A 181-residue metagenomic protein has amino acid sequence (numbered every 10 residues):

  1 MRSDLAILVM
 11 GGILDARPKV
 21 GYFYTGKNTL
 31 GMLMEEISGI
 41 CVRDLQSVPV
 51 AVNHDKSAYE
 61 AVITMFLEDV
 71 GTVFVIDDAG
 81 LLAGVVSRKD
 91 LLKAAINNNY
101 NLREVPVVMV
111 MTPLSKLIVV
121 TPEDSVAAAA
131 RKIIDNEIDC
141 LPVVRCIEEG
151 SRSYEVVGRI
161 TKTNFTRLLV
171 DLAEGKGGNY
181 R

Functional and structural regions predicted by a protein language model:
M1-A16: N-terminal helix-turn-helix
M10, F66-L67, D135: The C-terminal cap of the DNA-recognition helix in HTH/winged-HTH DNA-binding domains, marking the helix-to-coil
D15-G26: Minor-groove-contacting beta-hairpin "wing" of winged helix-turn-helix DNA-binding domains
G26-S47, S87-V126, A130-I138, V157-R181: Tandem CBS (Bateman) regulatory domains
I37-L67: Amphipathic alpha-helical dimerization/coiled-coil segments that flank or bridge DNA-binding/regulatory modules
V48-P49, A58, L82, E149-G150 (+1 more regions): Short glycine/proline-centered loop/turn elements that form peptide/ligand docking sites
N53-S57, T121-D124, C146: A structural micro-motif recognizing beta-strand termini and the immediately following turn/loop segments
M65, V73-D90, I133, L141-N164: A glycine-centered beta-loop-beta connector
